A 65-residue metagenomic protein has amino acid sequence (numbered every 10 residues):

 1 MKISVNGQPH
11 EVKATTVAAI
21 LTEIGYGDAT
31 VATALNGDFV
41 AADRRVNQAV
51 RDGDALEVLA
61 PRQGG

Functional and structural regions predicted by a protein language model:
M1-G64: Ubiquitin-like/PB1-type beta-grasp interaction modules and other compact soluble beta-rich domains
